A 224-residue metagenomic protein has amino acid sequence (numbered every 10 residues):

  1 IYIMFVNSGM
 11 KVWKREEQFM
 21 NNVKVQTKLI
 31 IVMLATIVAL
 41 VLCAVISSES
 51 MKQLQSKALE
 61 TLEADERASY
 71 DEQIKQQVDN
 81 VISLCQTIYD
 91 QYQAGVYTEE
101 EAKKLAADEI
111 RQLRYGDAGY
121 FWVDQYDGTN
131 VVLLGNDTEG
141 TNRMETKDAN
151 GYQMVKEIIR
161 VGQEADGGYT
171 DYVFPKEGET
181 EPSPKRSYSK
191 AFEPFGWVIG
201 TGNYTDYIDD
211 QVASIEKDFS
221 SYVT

Functional and structural regions predicted by a protein language model:
I1-T224: N-terminal membrane-sensor/transducer module of prokaryotic signaling receptors
